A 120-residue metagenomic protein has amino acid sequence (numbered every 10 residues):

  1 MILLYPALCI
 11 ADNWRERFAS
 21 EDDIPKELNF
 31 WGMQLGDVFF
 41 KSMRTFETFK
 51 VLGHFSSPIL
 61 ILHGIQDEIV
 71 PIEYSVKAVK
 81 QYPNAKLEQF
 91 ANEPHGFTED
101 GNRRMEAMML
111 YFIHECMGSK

Functional and structural regions predicted by a protein language model:
M1-V38: Hydrolase active-site cap/lid region
I2, L60-L62, E88: Hydrophobic/aromatic beta-strand patches that form the interior of the parallel beta-sheet core in alpha/beta enzyme
Q34-L52: Active-site nucleophile elbow and catalytic-triad environment of alpha/beta-hydrolase enzymes
H54-S56, I61-H63, D67: Short beta-strand/loop motif that positions the catalytic acidic residue of the alpha/beta-hydrolase fold
S57, P71-K80, N102: Short alpha-helix in the alpha/beta-hydrolase fold that links the catalytic acid
V76-G96, Y111: Catalytic histidine neighborhood in serine/cysteine hydrolases with alpha/beta-hydrolase-type architecture
E93-E106: Catalytic histidine-centered segment of alpha/beta-hydrolase-like enzymes
H114-K120: Alpha/beta-hydrolase-fold serine-hydrolase catalytic core, especially in secreted/extracellular enzymes
